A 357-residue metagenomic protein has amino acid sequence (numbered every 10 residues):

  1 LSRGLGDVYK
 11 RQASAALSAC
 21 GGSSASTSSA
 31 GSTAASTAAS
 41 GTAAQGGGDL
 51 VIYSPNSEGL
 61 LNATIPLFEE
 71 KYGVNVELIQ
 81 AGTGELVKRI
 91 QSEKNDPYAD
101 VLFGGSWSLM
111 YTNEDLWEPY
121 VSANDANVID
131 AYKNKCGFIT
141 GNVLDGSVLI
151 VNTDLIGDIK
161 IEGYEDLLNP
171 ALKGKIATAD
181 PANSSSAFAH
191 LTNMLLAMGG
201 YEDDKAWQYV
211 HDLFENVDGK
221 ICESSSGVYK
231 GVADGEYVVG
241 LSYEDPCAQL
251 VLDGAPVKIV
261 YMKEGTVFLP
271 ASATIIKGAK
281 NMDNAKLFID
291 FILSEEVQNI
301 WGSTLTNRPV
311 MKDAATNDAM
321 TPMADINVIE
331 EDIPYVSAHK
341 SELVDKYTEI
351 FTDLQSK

Functional and structural regions predicted by a protein language model:
L1-Q12: Single conserved hydrophobic/aromatic residue that forms the stacking wall/gate of nucleotide- or nucleobase-binding
A16-A19: C-terminal motif of bacterial Sec signal peptides marking the signal peptidase cleavage site
G21-S23: Bacterial signal peptide processing site
A25-V51, E69-K71, P170: Immediate post-signal peptide segment of exported/extracytoplasmic ligand-binding proteins
V51-N62, G84-E85, Q91, P97-E236: Extracytoplasmic ligand-binding site segments that recognize negatively charged/polar headgroups
S108-N113, A233, V238-P256, L305: A ligand-binding cleft/hinge motif common to bilobed small-molecule-binding domains
A131, Y209-F214, I221-C222, D253-K277 (+1 more regions): Periplasmic-binding protein-like
T266-V267, A271, I276-E331: Mature extracytoplasmic/periplasmic domains
